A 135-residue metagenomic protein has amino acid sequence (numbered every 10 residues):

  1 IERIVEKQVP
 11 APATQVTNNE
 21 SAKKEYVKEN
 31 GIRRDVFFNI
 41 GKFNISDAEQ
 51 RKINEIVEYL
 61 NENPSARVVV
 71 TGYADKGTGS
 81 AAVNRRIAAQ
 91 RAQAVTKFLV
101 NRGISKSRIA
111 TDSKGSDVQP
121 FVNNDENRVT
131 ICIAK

Functional and structural regions predicted by a protein language model:
I1-R67, D125: Periplasmic peptidoglycan-binding/tethering modules of Gram-negative envelope proteins
D47-R51, E55, Y73-K135: Periplasmic OmpA-like peptidoglycan-binding domain that tethers envelope proteins to the cell wall
V70: Conserved phosphate/oxyanion-binding catalytic-loop motifs
